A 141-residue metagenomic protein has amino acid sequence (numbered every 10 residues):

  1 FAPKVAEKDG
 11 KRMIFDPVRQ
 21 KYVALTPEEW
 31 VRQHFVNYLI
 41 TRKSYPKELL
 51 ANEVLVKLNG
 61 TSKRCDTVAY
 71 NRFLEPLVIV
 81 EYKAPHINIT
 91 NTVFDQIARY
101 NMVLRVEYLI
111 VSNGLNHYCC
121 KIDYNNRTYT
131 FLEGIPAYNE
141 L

Functional and structural regions predicted by a protein language model:
F1-Y108, L115-L141: A short, conserved, highly charged catalytic patch centered on acidic carboxylates
